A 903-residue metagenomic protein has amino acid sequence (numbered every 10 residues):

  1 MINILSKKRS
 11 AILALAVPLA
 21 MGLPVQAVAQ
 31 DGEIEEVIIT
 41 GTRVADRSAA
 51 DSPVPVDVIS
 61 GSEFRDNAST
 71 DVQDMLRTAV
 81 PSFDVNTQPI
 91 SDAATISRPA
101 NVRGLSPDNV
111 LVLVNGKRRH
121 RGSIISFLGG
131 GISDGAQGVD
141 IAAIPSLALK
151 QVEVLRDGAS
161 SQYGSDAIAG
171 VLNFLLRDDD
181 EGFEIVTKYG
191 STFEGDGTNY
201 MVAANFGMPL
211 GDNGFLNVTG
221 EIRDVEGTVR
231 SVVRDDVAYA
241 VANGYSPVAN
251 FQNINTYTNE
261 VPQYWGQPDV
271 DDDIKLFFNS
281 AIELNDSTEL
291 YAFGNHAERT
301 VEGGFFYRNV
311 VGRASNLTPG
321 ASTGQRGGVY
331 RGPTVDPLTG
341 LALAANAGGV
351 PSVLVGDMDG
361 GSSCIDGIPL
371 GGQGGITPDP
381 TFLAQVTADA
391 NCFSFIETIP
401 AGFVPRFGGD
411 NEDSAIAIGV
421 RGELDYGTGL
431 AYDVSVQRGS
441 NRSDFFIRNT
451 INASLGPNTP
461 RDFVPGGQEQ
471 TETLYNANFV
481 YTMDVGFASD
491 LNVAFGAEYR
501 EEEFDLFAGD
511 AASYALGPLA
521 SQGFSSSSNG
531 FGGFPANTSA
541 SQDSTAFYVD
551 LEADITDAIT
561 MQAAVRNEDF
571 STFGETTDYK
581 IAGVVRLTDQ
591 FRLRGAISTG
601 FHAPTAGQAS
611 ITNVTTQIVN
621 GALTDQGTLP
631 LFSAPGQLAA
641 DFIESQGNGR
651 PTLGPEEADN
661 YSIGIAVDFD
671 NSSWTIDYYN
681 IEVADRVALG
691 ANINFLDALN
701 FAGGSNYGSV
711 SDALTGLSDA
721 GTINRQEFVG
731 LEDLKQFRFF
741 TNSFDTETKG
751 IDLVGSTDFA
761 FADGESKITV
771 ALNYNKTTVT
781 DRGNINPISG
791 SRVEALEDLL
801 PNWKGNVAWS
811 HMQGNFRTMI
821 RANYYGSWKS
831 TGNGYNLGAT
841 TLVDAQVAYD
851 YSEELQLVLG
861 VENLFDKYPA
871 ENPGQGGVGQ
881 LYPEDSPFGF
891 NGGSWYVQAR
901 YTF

Functional and structural regions predicted by a protein language model:
E36-N67, A94, S123-D134, F183: N-terminal periplasmic "start-of-domain" segments of outer-membrane beta-barrel proteins
D46, R77-S123: Extracytoplasmic beta-strand/coil segments of soluble accessory domains associated with Gram-negative outer-membrane
V72-M75, A79, A100, L113 (+3 more regions): N-terminal periplasmic accessory domains that precede and gate Gram-negative outer-membrane beta-barrel machines
K117-R156: Short acidic/polar hinge/loop motifs at secondary-structure boundaries that mediate gating or recognition
G122, V683-D685, K776, Y824-K829 (+1 more regions): C-terminal beta-signal and adjacent terminal beta-strands/loops of Gram-negative outer-membrane beta-barrel proteins
E194-A401, P405-G419, E423, Q846 (+1 more regions): Transmembrane beta-barrel wall of Gram-negative outer-membrane proteins
P405, G409-N411, A415-I416, D425 (+4 more regions): Outer-membrane beta-barrel transmembrane domain signature of Gram-negative proteins, especially the mid-to-C-terminal
F495, Y678-T831: Gram-negative outer-membrane beta-barrel transporters
